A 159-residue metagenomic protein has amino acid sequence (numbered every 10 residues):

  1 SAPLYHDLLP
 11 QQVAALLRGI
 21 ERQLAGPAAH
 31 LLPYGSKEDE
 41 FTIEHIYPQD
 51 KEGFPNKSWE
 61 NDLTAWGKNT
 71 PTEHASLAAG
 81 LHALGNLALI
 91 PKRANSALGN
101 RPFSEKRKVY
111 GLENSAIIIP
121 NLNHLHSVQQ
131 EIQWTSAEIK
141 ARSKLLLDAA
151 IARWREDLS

Functional and structural regions predicted by a protein language model:
S1-H6, F41, N69-E73, L125-Q133: Glycine- and acidic
S1-N56: Aromatic-lined ligand-binding clefts that engage carbohydrates, nucleic acids, or primary amines
E21-L24, G67, A150, W154: Generic secondary-structure transition motif, activating predominantly at the C-termini of alpha-helices
F41, F54-N95: Short beta-strand-alpha-helix junction that forms the catalytic/metal-binding core of metal-dependent nuclease domains
L77-A83, L87-S159: Long, cytosolic, alpha-helical-rich C-terminal regions that act as interaction/scaffolding modules
